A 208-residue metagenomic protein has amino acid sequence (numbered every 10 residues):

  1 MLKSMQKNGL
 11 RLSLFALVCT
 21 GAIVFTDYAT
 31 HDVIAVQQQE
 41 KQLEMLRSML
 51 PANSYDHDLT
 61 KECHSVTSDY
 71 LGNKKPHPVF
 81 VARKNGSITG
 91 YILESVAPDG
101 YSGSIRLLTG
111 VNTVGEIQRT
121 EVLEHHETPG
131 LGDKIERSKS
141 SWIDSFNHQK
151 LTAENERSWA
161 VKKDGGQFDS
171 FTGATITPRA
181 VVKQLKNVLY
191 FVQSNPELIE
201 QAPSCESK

Functional and structural regions predicted by a protein language model:
M1-K208: Flexible, solvent-exposed loop/hinge segments and secondary-structure transition points
